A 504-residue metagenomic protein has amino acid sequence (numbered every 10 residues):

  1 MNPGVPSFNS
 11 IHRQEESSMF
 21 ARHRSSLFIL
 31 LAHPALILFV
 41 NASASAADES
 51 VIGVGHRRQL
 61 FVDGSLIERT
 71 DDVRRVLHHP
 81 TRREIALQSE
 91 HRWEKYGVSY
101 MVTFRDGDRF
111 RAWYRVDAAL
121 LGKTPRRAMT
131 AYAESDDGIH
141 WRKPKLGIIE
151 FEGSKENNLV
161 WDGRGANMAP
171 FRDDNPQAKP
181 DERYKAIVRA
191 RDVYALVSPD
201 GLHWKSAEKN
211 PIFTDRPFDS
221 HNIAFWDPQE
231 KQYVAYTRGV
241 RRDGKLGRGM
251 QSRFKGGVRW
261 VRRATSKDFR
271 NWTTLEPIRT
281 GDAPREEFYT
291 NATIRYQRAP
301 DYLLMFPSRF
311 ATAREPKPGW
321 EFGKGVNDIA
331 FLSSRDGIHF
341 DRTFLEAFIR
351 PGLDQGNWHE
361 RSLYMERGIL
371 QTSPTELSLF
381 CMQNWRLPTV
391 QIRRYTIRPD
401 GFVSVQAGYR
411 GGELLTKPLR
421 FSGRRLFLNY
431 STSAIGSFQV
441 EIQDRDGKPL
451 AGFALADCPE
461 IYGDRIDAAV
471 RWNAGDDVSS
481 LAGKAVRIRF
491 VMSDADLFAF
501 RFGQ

Functional and structural regions predicted by a protein language model:
M1-S26: N-terminal secretory signal peptides that target proteins for export/translocation
V5-S7, A32, A128: Residue-level detector of alpha-helix boundary/anchor positions
P6, N41-S43: N-terminal non-cleavable signal-anchor helices
S10-H12, A21, L31, R172 (+1 more regions): Intrinsically disordered, low-complexity regions enriched for glutamine and histidine
I11-Q14, A42, S206: Juxtamembrane/membrane-water interface recognition
F28-N41: Bacterial N-terminal signal peptides
A46-Q504: Carbohydrate-active catalytic/glycan-binding domains of CAZyme proteins, especially the secreted or lumenal ectodomains
